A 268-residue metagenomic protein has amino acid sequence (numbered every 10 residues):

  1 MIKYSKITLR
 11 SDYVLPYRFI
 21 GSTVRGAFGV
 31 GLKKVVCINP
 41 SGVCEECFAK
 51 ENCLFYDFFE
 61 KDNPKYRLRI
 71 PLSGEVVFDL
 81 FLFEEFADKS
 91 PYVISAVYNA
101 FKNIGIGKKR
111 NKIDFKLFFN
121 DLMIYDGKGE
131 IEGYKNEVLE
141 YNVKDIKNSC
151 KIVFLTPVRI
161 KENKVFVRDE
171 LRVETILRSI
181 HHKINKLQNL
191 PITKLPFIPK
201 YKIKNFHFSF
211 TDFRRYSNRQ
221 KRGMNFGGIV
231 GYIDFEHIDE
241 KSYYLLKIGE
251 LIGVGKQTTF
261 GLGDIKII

Functional and structural regions predicted by a protein language model:
M1-I268: RNA-interacting cores
